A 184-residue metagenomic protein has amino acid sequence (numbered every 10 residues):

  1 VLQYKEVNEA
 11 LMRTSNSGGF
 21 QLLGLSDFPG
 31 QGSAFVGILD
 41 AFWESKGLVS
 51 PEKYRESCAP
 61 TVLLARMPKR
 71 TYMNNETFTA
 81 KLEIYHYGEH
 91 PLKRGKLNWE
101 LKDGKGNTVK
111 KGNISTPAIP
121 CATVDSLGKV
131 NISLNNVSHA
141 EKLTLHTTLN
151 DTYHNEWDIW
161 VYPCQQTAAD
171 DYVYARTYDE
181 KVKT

Functional and structural regions predicted by a protein language model:
V1-R94: Substrate-binding clefts and catalytic carboxylate motifs of secreted carbohydrate-active enzymes
D27, G106, D179: Short, glycine-/Ser/Thr-/acidic-enriched flexible segments
E56, A118-C121: Beta-propeller and related beta-repeat scaffolds in trafficking/envelope systems
L64, E100, W160: Residues in well-ordered beta-strands of folded domains
N75-P117, S126-S133, A140-N150: Beta-strand-rich binding/interaction modules
N150-E156: Short, exposed coil/turn segments at beta-strand boundaries within extracellular/luminal domains
W157-Y178: Low-complexity, Pro/Ser/Thr- and charge-rich linker/hinge segments at domain boundaries
Y178-T184: A glycine-rich, often tryptophan-bearing local segment used as a flexible ligand/cofactor-contacting loop or short
